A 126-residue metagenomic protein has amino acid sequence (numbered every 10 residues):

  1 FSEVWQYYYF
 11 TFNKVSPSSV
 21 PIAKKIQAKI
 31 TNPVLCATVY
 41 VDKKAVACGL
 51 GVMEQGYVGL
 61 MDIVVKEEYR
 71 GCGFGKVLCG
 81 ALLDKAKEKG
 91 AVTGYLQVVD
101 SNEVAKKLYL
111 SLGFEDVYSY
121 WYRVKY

Functional and structural regions predicted by a protein language model:
F1-Q6: A short beta-loop-alpha structural element at the N-terminal edge of CoA-dependent acyl/N-acetyltransferase catalytic
Y7-V15: Helix-loop "lid/cap" segments that line or gate small-molecule binding pockets
S18-K66: A conserved beta-strand-loop-helix scaffold within acyl/acetyltransferase catalytic domains
V52, Q97, Y120: Conserved residues at the C-terminal ends of beta-strands
G56, V92, E115: Short acidic/polar active-site loop segments enriched in Thr and Asp
D62-V65, G71-E88, K107, S111: Conserved acetyl-CoA-binding loop-helix of GNAT-fold acetyltransferases
K76, D100-S119, Y126: Conserved active-site alpha-helix within GNAT-family acetyltransferase domains
A86-Q97: Conserved GNAT acetyl-CoA-binding A-motif
